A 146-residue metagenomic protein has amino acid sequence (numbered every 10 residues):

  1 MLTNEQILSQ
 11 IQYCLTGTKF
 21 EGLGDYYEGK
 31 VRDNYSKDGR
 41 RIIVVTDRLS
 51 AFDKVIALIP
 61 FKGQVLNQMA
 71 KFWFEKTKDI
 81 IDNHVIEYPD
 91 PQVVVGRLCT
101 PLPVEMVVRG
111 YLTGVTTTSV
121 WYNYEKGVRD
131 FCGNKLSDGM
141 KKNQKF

Functional and structural regions predicted by a protein language model:
L2-F146: Active-site loop/lid in soluble adenylation, ligation, and acyl-transfer enzymes
